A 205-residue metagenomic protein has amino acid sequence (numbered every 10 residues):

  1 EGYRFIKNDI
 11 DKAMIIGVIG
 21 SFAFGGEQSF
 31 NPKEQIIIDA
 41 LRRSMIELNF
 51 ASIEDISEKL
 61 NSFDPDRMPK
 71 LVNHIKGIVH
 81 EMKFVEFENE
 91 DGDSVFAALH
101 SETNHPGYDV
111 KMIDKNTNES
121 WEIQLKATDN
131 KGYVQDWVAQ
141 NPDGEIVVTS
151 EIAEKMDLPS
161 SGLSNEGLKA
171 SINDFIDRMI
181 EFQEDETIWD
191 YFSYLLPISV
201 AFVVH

Functional and structural regions predicted by a protein language model:
E1-K76: Interdomain/boundary linker segments immediately adjacent to catalytic/signaling cores
Y3, I53, Y108, Y133 (+1 more regions): Sequence-level detector for tyrosine residue identity
S52, D64, N130, T149-S150 (+1 more regions): Helix N-terminus capping/helix-initiation residues
I56-K59, D66-A139: Catalytic centers of nucleases
V138-W189: Extended, hydrophilic extramembrane loops/domains of integral membrane proteins
I188-H205: Membrane-active amphipathic alpha-helices enriched in small hydrophobic residues
